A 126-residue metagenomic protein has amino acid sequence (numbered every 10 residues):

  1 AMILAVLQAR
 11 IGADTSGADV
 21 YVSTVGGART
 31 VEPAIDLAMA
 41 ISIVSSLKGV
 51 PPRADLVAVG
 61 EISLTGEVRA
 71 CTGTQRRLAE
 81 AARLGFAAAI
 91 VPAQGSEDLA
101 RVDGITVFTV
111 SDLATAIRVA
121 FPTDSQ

Functional and structural regions predicted by a protein language model:
A1-Q126: Peripheral, non-AAA+ core regions of ATP-driven protein-machinery
